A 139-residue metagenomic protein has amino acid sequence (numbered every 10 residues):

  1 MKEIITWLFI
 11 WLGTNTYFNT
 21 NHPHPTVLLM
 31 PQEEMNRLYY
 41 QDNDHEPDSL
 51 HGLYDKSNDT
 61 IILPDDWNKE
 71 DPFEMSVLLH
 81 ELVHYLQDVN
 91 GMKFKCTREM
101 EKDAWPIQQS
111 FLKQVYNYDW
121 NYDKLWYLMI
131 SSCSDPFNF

Functional and structural regions predicted by a protein language model:
M1-I61, Q114, K124: Auxiliary, metal-adjacent structural segments of Zn-dependent hydrolase domains
I4, L8, E74, L78 (+2 more regions): Stable alpha-helical elements in mature extracytoplasmic
Q32-M35, N68-K69, V83-H84: Short, solvent-exposed loop/turn segments at secondary-structure junctions
I61-L78: Short pre-active-site segment immediately N-terminal to the catalytic Zn-binding motif
P64, L86-F94, Q114: Substrate-binding clefts and substrate-entry loops adjacent to catalytic sites of polymer-processing enzymes acting on
S76-V89: Active-site recognition of the HExxH zinc-binding catalytic motif
T97-S132: Post-HExxH zinc-binding segment in Zn-dependent metallohydrolases
D135-P136: Disulfide-rich extracellular modules and peptides
